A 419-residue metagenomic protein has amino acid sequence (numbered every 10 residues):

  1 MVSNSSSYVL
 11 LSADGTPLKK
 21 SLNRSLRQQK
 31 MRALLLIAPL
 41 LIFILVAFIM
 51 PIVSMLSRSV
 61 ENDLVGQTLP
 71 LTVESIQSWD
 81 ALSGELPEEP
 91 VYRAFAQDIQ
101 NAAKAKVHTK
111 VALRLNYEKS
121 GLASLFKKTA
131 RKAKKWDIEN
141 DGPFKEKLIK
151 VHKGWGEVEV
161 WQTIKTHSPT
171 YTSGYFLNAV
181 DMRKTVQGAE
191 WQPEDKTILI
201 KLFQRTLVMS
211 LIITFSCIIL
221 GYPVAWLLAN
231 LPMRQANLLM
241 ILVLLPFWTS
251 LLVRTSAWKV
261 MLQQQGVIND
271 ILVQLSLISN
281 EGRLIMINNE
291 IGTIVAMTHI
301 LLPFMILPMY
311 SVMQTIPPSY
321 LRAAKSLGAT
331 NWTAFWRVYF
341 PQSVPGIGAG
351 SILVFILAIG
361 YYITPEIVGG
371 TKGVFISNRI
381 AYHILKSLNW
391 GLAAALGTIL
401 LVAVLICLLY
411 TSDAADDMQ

Functional and structural regions predicted by a protein language model:
M1-M31, L35, S54, R58-I200: Membrane-topology segments of multi-pass transport proteins
K19-L26, R254-T298, V368-K372: Membrane-interfacial helix termini and adjacent extracytoplasmic/periplasmic loops of multi-pass transporters
Q29, T68-L71, S75, E366-I367 (+1 more regions): Interhelical loop and adjacent transmembrane-helix boundary motif in polytopic membrane transport permeases
L36, I198-M209, V273-F304, S351: Loop-to-helix entry region at the N-terminal start of transmembrane alpha-helices in multi-pass membrane transporters
P39-I42, V243, H299, F304-Y310 (+3 more regions): Transmembrane alpha-helices
K196-L227, F340: Transmembrane alpha-helix signature in integral membrane proteins
L227-W258, L321-R322, F335-W336, V344-P345: Cytoplasmic-entry segments and transmembrane alpha-helices of multi-pass inner-membrane transporters
A323, Y410-A415: Conserved small/polar residues in nucleotide/adenosyl-binding loops
